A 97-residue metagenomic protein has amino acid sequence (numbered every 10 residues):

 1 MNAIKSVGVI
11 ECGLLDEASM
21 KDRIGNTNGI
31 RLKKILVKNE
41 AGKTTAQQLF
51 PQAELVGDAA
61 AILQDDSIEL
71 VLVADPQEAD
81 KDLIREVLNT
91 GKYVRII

Functional and structural regions predicted by a protein language model:
M1-L49: N-terminal Rossmann-like dinucleotide-binding module
S6, E11, D65-V71: A broad helix-preferring feature
M20-K21, A59, I84: Generic hydrophobic/aromatic pocket-lining and core-packing "Φ" positions
K34, E54, E69-L70: Short, Asp-centered acidic motifs that coordinate Mg2+ and/or phosphate in catalytic or ligand-binding sites
E54-Q64: Short acidic low-complexity segments
E69-L70, P76, K81-I97: Beta-strand-loop-alpha-helix segment that lines the small-molecule cofactor/substrate pocket of alpha/beta enzymes
